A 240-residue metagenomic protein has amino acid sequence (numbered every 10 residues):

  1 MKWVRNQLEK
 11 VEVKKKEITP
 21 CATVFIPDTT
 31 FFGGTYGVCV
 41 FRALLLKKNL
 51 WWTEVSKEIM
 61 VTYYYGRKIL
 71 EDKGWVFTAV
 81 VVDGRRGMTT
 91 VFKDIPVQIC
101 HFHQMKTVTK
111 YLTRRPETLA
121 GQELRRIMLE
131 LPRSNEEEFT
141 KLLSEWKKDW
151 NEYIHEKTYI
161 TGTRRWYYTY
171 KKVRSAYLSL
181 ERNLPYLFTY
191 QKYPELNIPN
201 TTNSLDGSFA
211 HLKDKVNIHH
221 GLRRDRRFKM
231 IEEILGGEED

Functional and structural regions predicted by a protein language model:
M1-N6, I95-C100, H219: Core catalytic machinery and nucleic-acid-binding channels of phosphodiester-processing enzymes
K2-R86, T90, N183, S204: RNase H-like nuclease fold core
G33, P96, R114, T118 (+2 more regions): Alpha-helix boundary/capping detector
T78-R86, F92, R126-D240: Acidic/histidine-rich catalytic cores and adjacent linkers of DNA breakage/strand-transfer/modification proteins
A79-R125: Conserved beta-strand -> loop -> alpha-helix junction used to position metal-binding or nucleic-acid-contacting
